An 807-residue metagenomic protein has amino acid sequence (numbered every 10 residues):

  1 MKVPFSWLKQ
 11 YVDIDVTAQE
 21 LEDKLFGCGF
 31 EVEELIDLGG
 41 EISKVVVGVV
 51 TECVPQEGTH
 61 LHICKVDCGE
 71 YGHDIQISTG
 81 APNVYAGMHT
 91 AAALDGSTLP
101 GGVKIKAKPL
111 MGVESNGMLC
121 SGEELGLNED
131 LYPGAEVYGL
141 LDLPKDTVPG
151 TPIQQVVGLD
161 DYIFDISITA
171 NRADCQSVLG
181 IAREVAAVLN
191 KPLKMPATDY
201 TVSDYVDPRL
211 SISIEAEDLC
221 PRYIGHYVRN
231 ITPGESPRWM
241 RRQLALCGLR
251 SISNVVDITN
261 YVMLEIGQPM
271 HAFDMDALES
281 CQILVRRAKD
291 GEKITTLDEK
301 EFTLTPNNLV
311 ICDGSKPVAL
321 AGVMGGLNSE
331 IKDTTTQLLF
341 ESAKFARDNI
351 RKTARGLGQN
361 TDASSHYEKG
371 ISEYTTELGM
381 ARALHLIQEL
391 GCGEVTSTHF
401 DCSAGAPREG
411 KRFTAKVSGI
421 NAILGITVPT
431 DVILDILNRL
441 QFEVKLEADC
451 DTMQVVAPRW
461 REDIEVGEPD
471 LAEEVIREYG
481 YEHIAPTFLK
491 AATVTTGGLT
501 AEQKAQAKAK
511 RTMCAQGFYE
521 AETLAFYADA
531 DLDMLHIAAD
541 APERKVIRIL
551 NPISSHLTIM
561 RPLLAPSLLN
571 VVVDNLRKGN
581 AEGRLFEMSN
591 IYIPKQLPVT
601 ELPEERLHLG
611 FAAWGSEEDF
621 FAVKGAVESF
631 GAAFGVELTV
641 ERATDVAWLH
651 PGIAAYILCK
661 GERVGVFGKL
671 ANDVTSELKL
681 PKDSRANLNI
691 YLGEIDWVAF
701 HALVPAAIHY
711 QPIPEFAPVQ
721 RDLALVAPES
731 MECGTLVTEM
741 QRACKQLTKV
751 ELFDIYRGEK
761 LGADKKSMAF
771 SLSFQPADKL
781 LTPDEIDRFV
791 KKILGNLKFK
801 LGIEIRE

Functional and structural regions predicted by a protein language model:
M1-V202, V206, L339, G356-G358 (+5 more regions): Phosphate-backbone binding interfaces of nucleic-acid-interacting proteins
K2, E20, G27, R439-F442 (+5 more regions): A carboxyl-terminal module marker
F5, D23, P55, L189 (+1 more regions): Glycine/proline-enriched, intrinsically flexible loops and inter-domain linkers
E33, V47-I77, R242, L246 (+1 more regions): Conserved mixed alpha/beta core segments that line enzyme active sites in large multi-domain catalysts
G39-S43, Y200-D204, Q454-V456, T493-V494 (+4 more regions): Beta-rich nucleic-acid/ligand-interaction surfaces
M111-L140, Q154, Y162, N308-R408 (+3 more regions): Mobile "lid/hinge" segments at catalytic clefts and subdomain interfaces of large enzymes
L189-I214, G391-I420: Terminal amphipathic helices with adjacent charged low-complexity linkers/tails
F413-A581, R721, S773-A777, E785-E807: Extended, well-folded interaction surfaces typified by the phenylalanyl-tRNA synthetase beta subunit core
